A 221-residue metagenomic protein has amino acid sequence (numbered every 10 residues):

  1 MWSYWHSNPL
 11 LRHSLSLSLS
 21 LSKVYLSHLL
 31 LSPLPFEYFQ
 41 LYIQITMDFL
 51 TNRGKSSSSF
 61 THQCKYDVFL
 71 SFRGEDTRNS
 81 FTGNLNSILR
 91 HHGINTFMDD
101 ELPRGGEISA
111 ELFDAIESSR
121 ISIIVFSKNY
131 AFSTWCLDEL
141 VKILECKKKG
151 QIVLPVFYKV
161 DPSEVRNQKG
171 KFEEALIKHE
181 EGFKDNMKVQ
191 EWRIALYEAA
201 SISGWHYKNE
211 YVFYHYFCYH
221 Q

Functional and structural regions predicted by a protein language model:
W2-S16, K23-I121, C146: Conserved N-terminal substructure of TIR/SEFIR domains
I88-N95, I108-Y211: Cross-kingdom TIR/SEFIR domain
Y211-Q221: Short, compositionally biased segments
